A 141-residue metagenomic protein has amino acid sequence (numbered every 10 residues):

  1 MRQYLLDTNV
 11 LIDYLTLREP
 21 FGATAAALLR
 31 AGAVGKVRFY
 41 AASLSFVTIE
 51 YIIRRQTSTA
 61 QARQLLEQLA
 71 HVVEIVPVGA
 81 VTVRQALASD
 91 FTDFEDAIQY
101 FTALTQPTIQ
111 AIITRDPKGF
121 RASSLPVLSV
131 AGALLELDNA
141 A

Functional and structural regions predicted by a protein language model:
M1-A41, R54-Q64, A122, G132-A141: Short, well-structured N-terminal submotif of metal-dependent ribonuclease cores
V10-L11, V47-I49, T82-Q85: A general alpha-helix detector
A31-G32, L69, Q106: Hydrophobic helix-cap positions at the C-terminus of alpha-helices in RecA-like/P-loop ATPase nucleotide-binding cores
Y51-P77: Helix-adjacent hinge/juxtasegments
E74-P117: Active-site neighborhoods of divalent-metal-dependent phosphate/nucleic-acid chemistry enzymes
I75-V78, V127-A131: Short acidic-hydrophobic, aromatic-tinged amphipathic segments that line or gate anion-handling sites
K118-L125: Short loop/helix-cap segments at secondary-structure boundaries that form the rim of catalytic
